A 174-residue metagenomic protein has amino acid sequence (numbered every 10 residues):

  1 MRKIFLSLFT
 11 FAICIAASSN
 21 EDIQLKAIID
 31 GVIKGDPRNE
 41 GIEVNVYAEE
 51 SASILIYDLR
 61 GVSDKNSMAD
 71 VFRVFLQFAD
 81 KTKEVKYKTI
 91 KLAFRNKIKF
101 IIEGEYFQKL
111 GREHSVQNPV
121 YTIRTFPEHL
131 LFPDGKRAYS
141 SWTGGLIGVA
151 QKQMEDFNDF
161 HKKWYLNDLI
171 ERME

Functional and structural regions predicted by a protein language model:
R2-K3, A12-A52, E113-E174: N-proximal, solvent-exposed amphipathic alpha-helical segments enriched in charged/polar residues
S53-G61: Short, aliphatic-rich beta-strand segments
G61-N66, K99: Short acidic, S/G/P-rich loop/turn micro-motifs used as interaction or catalytic elements
D64-S67, K109-G111: A short local loop/turn or secondary-structure capping micro-motif enriched for an aromatic residue
N66-K88: Short, non-transmembrane amphipathic alpha-helical segments
T82-K109: A short amphipathic beta-strand at an alpha->beta junction
